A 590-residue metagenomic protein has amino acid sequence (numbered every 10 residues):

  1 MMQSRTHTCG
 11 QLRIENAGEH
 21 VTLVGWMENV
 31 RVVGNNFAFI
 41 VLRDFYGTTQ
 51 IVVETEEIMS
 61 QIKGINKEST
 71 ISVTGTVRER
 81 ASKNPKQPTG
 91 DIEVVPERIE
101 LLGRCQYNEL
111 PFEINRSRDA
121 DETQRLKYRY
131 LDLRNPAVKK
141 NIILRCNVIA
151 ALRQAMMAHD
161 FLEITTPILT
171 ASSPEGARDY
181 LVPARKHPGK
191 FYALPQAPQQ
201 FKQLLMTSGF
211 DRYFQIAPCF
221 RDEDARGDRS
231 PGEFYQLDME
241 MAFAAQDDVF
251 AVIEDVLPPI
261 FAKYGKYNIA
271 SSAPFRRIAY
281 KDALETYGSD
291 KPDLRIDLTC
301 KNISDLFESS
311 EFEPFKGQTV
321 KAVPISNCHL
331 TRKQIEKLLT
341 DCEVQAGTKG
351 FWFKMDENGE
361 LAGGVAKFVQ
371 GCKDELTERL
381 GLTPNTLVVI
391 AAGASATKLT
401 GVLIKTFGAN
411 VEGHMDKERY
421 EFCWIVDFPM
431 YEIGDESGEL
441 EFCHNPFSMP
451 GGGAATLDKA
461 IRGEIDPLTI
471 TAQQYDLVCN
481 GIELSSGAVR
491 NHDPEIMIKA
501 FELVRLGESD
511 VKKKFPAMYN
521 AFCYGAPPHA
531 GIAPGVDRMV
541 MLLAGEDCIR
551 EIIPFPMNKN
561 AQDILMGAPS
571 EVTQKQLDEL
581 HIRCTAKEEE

Functional and structural regions predicted by a protein language model:
M1-E590: Class II aminoacyl-tRNA synthetase catalytic cores and aaRS-like
